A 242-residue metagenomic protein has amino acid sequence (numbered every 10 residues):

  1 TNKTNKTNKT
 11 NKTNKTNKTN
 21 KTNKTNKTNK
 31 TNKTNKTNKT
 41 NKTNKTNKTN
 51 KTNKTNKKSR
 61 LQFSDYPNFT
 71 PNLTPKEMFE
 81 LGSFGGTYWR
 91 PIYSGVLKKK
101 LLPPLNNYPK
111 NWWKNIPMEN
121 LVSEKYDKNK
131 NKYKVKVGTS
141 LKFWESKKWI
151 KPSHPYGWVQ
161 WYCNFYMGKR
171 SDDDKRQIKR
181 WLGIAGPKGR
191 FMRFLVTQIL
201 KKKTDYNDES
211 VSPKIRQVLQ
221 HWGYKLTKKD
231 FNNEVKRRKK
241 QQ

Functional and structural regions predicted by a protein language model:
T1-T55: Long, intrinsically disordered low-complexity tandem-repeat segments
K54-S153, G157, K169, P187-K214 (+1 more regions): Compositionally biased, intrinsically disordered low-complexity regions enriched for acidic
W161, F165-Q242: Intrinsically disordered, low-complexity, Lys/Arg-biased terminal tails
